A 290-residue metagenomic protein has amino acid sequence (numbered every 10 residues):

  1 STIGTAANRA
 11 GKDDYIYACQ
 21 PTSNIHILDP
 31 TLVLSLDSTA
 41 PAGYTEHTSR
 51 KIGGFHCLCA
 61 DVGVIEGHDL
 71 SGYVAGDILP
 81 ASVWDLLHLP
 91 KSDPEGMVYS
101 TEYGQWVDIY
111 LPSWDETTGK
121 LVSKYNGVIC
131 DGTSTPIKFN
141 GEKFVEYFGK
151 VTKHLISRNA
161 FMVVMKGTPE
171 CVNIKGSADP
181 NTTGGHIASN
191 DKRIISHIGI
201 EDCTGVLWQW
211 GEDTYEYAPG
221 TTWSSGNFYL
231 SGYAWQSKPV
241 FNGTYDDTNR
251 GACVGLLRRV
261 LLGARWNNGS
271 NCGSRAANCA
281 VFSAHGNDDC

Functional and structural regions predicted by a protein language model:
S1-P94: Beta-strand-rich solenoidal segments
A10-I16, Y103, I198, C290: Short, surface-exposed beta-edge/turn micro-motifs
Q20-L28, L111-W114, D213-Y215, W266: Acidic glycine-/aspartate-rich tracts in secreted/extracellular proteins
A60-D61, E66-E201: Short aromatic-cysteine micro-motif
K138-F139, Y229-C290: Disulfide-stabilized, aromatic/cysteine-rich ligand-recognition loop
W208-Q209: Generic structural signal for well-ordered beta-strand positions
Y217-S231: A short, polar/charged loop-to-alpha-helix boundary motif
